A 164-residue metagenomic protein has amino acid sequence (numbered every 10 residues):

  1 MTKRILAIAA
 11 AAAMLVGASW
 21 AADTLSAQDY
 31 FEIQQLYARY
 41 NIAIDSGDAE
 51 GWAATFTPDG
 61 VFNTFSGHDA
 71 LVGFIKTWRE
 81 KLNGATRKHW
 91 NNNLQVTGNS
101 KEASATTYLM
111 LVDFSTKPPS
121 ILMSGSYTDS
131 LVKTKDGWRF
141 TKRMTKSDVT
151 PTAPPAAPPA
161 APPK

Functional and structural regions predicted by a protein language model:
M1-A7: Bacterial N-terminal signal peptides that target proteins for export
I8-G17: Bacterial N-terminal signal peptides
G17-S46, E50-P58, D69-A70: Short, low-complexity N-terminal intrinsically disordered segments enriched in polar/charged residues
A49-L111: A solvent-exposed, acidic/Ser-Thr-rich amphipathic alpha-helical stretch
N83-G84, V112-I121, T150-P151: Short, cysteine-centered beta-strand-loop-beta hairpins and adjacent loop/turn segments enriched in charged/polar
S104, S124-P154: Short beta-strand edge/turn micro-motifs at domain boundaries
L109-S115, K133, S147: Beta-strand elements of well-folded, non-transmembrane domains
P151-K164: Acidic/histidine-enriched, glycine/proline-rich intrinsically disordered or flexible terminal extensions
